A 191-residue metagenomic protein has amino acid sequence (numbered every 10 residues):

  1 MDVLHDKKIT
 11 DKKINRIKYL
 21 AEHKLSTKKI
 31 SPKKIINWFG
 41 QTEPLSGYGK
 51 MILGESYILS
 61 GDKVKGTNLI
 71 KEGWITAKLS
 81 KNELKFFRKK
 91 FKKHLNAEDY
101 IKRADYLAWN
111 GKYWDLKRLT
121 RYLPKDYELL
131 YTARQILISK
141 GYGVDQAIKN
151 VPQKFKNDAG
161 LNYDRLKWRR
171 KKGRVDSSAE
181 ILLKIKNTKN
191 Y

Functional and structural regions predicted by a protein language model:
M1-Y191: Alpha-helical solenoid repeat scaffolds
